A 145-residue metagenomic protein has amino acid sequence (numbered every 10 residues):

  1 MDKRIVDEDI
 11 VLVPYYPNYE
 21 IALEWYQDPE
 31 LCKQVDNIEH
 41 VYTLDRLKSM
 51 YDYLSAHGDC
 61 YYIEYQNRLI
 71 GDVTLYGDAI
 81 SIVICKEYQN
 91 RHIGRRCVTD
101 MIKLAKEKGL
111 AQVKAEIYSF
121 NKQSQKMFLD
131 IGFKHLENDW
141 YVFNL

Functional and structural regions predicted by a protein language model:
M1-L44, K48, D52: A short, well-structured alpha-helix characteristic of acyl/acetyltransferase catalytic modules
E8, E64-Q66, F143-L145: Active-site beta-strand termini and strand-to-loop segments that position acidic
D59-G71: Conserved beta-hairpin
Y62-E64, A79-I93, I117-Y118: A short, internal acetyl-CoA/4′-phosphopantetheine-binding micro-motif in the GNAT/acyltransferase core
G71-D78: A conserved beta-strand-loop-helix scaffold within acyl/acetyltransferase catalytic domains
N90-A105, K126-D130: Conserved acetyl-CoA-binding loop-helix of GNAT-fold acetyltransferases
A115-Q125: Conserved beta-strand-loop-alpha-helix junction that forms the acyl-donor binding cleft
E116-I117, L129-L145: Conserved catalytic-core motifs of GNAT/GCN5-like acyltransferases
